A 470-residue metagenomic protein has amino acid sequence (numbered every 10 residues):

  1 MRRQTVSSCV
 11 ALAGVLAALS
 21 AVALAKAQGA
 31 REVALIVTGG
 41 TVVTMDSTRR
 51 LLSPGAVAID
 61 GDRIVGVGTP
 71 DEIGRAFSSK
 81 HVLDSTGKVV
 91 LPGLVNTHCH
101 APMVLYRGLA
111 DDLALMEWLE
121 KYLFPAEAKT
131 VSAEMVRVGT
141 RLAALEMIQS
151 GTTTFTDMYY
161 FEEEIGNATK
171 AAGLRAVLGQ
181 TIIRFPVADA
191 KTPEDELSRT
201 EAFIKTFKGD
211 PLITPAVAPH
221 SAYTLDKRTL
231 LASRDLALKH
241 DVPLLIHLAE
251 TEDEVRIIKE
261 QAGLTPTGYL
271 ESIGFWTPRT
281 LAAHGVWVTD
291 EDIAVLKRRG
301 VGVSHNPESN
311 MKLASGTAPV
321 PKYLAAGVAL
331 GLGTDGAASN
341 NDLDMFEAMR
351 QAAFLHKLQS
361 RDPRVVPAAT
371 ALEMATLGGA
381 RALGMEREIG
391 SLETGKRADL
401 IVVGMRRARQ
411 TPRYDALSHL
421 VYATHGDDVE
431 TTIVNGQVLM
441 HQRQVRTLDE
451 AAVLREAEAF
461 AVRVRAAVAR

Functional and structural regions predicted by a protein language model:
T5-V6, V15, L19-G55, I59-P70 (+2 more regions): Active-site microenvironment of metallo-dependent hydrolases
V6, E164-V286, E291: Metal-coordinating catalytic core of metallo-dependent amide/deamination hydrolases
E32-G39, G74-E117, R141-Q149: Replace "His-x-His-based motif
G40, V57, D62, G87 (+15 more regions): Divalent metal-coordination and catalytic microenvironments
L105-V138, L145, R175-E194, K208 (+4 more regions): Active-site gating loops and adjacent loop-to-helix segments of metal-dependent hydrolytic enzymes
T153-T154, A329: Short acidic/polar active-site loop segments enriched in Thr and Asp
S272-R279, P321-R407, V421-H425: His/Asp/Glu-enriched, well-ordered alpha-helical/loop segment that forms or immediately abuts the divalent-metal
V288, D292-V301, N306-K312, V320: Long hydrophobic segments that form regular secondary structure
